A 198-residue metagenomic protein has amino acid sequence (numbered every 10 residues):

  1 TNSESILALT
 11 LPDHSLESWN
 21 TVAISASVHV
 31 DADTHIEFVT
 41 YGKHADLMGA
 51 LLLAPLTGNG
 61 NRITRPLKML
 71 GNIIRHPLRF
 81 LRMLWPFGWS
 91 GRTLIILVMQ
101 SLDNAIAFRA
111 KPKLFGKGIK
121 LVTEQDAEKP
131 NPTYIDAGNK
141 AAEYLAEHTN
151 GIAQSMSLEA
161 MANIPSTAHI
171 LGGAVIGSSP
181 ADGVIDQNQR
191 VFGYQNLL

Functional and structural regions predicted by a protein language model:
T1-N2, I106, G172: Glycine-centered small-residue hotspots that permit tight backbone geometry or close packing
T1-W89: Mid-to-C-terminal "cap/lid" subdomains and adjacent gly/pro-rich loops that border and regulate access to redox
S3, D13, Q100-L102, S178-P180: Short, flexible loop/turn elements at secondary-structure junctions
L9, S18, A107-F108, V184-D186: Short helix/loop capping segments that flank catalytic or ligand/cofactor-binding pockets
V30, G88-S90, Q100, F115 (+3 more regions): A generic structural signal for short, solvent-exposed coil/turn residues that cap or connect secondary-structure
L51-E147: C-terminal catalytic lobe of FAD-dependent flavoproteins
L94-L97, K120, Q125-L198: A glycine-rich dinucleotide-binding beta-alpha-beta segment and adjacent secondary-structure elements that constitute
